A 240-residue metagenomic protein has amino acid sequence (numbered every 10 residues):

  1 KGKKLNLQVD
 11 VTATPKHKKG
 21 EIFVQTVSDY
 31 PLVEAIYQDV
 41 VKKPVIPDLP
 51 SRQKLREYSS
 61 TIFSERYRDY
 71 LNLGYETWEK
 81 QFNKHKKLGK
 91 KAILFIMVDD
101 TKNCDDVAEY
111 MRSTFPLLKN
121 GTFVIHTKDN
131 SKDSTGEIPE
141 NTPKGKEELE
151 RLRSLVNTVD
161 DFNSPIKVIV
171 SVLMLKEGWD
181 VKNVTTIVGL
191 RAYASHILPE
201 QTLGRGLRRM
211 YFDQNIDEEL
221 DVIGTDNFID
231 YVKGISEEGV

Functional and structural regions predicted by a protein language model:
K1-Y75, K176-E218, V222: Signature of the SF2 helicase/ATPase Hel1-core->accessory helical subdomain module
T12, V98, H126, G224-D226: Short beta-strand/turn micro-motifs composed of small residues that flank or help shape donor/cofactor-binding pockets
I22-F23, P47-D48, A108-E109, I235-E237: Short coil/turn segments at secondary-structure boundaries
L49, T101-N103, I229: Short acidic, S/G/P-rich loop/turn micro-motifs used as interaction or catalytic elements
K54, C104-D106, Y231-K233: Extracytoplasmic/secreted cell-surface and envelope-processing proteins
I62-S171: Conserved C-terminal RecA-like helicase domain
K128-G239: Conserved RecA-like P-loop NTPase helicase motor core
